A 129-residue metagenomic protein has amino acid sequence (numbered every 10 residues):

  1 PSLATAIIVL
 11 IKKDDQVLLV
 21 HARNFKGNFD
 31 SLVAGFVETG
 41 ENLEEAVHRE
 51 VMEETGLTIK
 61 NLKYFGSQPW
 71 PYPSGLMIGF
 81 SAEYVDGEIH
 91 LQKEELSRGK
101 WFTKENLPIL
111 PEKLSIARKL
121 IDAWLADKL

Functional and structural regions predicted by a protein language model:
P1-L32, F36, T58-I59, A82-Y84: N-terminal strand-loop-strand
I7, L76-I78, S97: Change "...and in nucleic-acid phosphodiester-cleaving endonucleases..." to "...and in nucleic-acid processing enzymes
K26-D30, Y72, Q92-L129: Nudix hydrolase/Nudix homology domain
L32-G66, F80, E88: The catalytic Nudix box helix
L43, V85, E95: A generic "binding-loop/recognition-motif" signal
Q68-L91: Active-site-adjacent beta-strand/loop module that shapes the phosphate/pyrophosphate-binding cleft
